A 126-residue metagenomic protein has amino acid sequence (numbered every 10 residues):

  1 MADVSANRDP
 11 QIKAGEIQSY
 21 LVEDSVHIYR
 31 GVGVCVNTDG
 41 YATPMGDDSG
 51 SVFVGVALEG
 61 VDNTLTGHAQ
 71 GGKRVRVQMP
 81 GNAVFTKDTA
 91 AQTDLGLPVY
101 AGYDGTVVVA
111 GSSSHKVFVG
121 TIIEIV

Functional and structural regions predicted by a protein language model:
M1-V126: Surface-exposed, low-hydrophobicity beta-strand/loop segments enriched in small/polar/acidic residues
